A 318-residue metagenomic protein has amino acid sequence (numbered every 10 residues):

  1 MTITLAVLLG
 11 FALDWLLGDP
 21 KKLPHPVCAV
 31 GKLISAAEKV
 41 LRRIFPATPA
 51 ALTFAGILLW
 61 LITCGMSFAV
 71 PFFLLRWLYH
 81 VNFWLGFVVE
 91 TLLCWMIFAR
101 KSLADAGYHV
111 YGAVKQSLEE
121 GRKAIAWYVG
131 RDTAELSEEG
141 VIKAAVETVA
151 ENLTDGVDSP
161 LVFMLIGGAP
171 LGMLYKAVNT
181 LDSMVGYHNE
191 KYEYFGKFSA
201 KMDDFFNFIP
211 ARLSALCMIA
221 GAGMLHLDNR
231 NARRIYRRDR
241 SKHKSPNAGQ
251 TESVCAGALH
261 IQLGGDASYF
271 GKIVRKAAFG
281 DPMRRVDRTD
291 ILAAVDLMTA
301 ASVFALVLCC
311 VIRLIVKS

Functional and structural regions predicted by a protein language model:
M1-L174, V178, G186-S318: Hydrophobic alpha-helical transmembrane segments
S183: Glycine-rich phosphate/dinucleotide-binding loop and adjoining beta-alpha-beta core of small-molecule
